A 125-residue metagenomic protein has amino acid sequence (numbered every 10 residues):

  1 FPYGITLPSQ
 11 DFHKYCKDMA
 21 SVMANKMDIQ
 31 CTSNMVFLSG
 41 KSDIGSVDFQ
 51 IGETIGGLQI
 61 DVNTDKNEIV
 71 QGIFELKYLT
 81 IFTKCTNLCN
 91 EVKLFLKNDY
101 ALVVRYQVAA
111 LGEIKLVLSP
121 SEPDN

Functional and structural regions predicted by a protein language model:
F1-I55, T64-N125: DNA polymerase processivity clamps
